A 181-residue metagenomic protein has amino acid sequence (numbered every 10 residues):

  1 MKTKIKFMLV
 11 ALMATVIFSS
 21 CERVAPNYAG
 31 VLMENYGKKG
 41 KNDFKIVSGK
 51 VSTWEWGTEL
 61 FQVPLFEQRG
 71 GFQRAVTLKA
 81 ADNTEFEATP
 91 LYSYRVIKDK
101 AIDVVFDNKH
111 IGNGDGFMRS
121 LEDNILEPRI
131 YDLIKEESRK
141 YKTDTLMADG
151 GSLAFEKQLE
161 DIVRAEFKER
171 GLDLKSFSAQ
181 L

Functional and structural regions predicted by a protein language model:
M1-M8: Bacterial N-terminal signal peptides that target proteins for export
I17-S20: C-terminal motif of bacterial Sec signal peptides marking the signal peptidase cleavage site
E22-V24: Bacterial signal peptide processing site
P26-Y28: Classical protein tyrosine phosphatase
G30, Q68-S178: Amphipathic, interface-forming alpha-helical segments with heptad-repeat character
G30-G57: Post-signal peptide N-terminal segment of mature Sec-exported envelope proteins
